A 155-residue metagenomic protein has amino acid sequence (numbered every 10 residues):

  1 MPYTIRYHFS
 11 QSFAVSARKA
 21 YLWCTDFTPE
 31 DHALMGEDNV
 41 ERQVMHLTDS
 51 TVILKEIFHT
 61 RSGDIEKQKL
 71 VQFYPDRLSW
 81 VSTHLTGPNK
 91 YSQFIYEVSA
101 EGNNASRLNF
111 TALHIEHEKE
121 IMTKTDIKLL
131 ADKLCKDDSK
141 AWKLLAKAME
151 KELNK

Functional and structural regions predicted by a protein language model:
M1-D49: Hydrophobic ligand-binding cavity/cleft-lining segments
T4-S12, N39, T51-I53, R77 (+2 more regions): Intrinsic-disorder/low-complexity, polar/charged segments enriched in Ser/Thr/Lys/Arg/Asp/Glu/Gln
A14-R18, L47-D49, Q72-D76, E97-R107: A short, structured loop/turn motif at beta-sheet edges
A17, Y21, S139-A146: Short, amphipathic alpha-helical "lid/cap" segments that border enzyme active or binding sites
K19-C24, L70, W80, L108-F110: Hydrophobic pocket/interface hotspot
C24, T28, F110-A112, W142: Hydrophobic alpha-helical core bundles mediating ligand binding, dimerization, or RNAP-core interactions
P29, E41-T86, L144-K155: Glycine-rich portal/gate segments that line the openings of hydrophobic small-molecule binding cavities
T83-K140: Beta-strand/loop substructures that line and gate deep hydrophobic ligand-binding cavities in soluble
